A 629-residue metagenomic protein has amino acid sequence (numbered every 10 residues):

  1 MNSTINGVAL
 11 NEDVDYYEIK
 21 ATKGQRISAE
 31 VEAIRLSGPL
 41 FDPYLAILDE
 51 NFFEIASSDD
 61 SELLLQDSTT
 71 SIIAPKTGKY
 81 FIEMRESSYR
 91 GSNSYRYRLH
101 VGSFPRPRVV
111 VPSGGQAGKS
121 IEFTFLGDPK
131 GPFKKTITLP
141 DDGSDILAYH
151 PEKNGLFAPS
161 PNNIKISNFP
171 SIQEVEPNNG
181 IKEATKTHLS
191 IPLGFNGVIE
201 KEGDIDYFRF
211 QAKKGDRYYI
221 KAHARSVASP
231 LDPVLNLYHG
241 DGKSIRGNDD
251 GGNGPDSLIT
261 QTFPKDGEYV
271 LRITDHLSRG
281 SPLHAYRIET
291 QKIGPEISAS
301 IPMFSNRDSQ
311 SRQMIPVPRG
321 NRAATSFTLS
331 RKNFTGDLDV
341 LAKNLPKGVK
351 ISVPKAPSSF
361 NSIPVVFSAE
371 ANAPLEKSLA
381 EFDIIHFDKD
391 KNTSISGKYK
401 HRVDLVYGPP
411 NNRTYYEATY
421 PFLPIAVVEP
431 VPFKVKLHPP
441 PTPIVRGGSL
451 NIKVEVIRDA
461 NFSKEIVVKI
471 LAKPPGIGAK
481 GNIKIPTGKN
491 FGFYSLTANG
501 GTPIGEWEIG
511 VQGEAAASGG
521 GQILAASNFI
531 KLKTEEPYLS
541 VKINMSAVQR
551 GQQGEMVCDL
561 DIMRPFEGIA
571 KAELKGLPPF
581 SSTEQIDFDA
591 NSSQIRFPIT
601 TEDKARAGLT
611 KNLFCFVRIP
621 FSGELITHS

Functional and structural regions predicted by a protein language model:
M1, G155-I191, P295-A299: Predominantly extracellular/luminal regions of secreted and cell-surface proteins, especially disulfide-bonded
N2-I146, H150-L156, P170, L193 (+9 more regions): Acidic, Ser/Thr/Pro-rich low-complexity intrinsically disordered segments
E62-L64, A74-P75, L139-P140, G251-G254 (+7 more regions): Short proline/glycine- and polar residue-rich coil/turn motifs
D67, S92-S94, D142-A148, G280-L283 (+3 more regions): Short glycine/proline/serine/threonine-rich loop/turn segments at secondary-structure transition edges
S71-A74, K134-S144, T260-F263, P364-A371 (+2 more regions): Short, hydrophobic beta-strand segments
G91-S94, G280-L283, D390-K400, Y407-E417 (+2 more regions): Beta-sandwich strand segments
L99-P105, Q291-I301, P424-K434, I530-Y538: Proline/serine/threonine-rich low-complexity linkers at boundaries of modular beta-sandwich domains
V111-Q116, F304, S311-V317, H438-I444 (+3 more regions): Short beta-strand segments of immunoglobulin-like
